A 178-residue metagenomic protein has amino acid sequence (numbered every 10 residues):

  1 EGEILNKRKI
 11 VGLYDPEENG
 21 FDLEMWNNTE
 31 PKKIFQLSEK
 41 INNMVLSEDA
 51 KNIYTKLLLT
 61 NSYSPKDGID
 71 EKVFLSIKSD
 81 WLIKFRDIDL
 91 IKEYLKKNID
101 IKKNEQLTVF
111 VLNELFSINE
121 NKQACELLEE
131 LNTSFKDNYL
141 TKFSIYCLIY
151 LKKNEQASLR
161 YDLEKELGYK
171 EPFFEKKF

Functional and structural regions predicted by a protein language model:
E1-L75: N-terminal alpha-helical interaction modules that lie
I10-V11, E164-F178: Long, His/Glu/Asp-enriched segments that create or flank divalent metal/ion-associated functional microenvironments
G20-T29, N43, L58-G68, E93-K103 (+2 more regions): Solenoid-like repeat scaffolds
G68-L75, D100-F110, S134-F143, Q156 (+1 more regions): Generic helix N-cap/helix-start motif at coil->alpha-helix transitions
V73-D87: Alpha-helical segment of the N-proximal tetratricopeptide repeat
W81, F110-L115, C147-L148: Residue-level signature for tetratricopeptide repeat
F85, I118-N119, L151-K152: Structural motif corresponding to the intra-repeat A-B loop/turn of tetratricopeptide repeats
I88-I91, N121-C125, N154-R160: Solenoid-repeat scaffolds in large eukaryotic assemblies
